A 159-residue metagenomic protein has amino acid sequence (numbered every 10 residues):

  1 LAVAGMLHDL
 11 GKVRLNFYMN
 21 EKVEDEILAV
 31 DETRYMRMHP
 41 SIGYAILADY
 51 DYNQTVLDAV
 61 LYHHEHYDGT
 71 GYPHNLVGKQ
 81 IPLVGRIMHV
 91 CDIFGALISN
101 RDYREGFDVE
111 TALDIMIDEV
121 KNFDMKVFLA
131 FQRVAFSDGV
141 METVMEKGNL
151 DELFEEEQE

Functional and structural regions predicted by a protein language model:
L1-E159: Metal-dependent catalytic cores of enzymes that make or break cyclic nucleotides and related phosphoester linkages
